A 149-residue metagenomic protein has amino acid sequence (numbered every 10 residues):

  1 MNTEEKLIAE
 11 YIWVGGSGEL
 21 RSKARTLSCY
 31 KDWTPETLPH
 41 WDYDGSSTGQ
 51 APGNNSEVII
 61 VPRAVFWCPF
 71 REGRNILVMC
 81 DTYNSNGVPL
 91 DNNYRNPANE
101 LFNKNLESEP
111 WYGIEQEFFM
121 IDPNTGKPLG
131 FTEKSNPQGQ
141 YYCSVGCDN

Functional and structural regions predicted by a protein language model:
M1-N149: Glycine-rich, acidic/polar active-site loops that bind/position phosphate-bearing ligands
